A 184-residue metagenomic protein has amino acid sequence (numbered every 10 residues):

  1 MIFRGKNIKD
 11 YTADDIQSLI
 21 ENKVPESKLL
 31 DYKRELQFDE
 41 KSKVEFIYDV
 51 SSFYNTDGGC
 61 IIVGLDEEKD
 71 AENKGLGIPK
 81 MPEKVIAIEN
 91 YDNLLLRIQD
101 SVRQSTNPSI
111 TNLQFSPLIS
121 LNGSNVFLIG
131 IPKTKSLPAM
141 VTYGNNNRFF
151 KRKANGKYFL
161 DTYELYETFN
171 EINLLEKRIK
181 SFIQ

Functional and structural regions predicted by a protein language model:
M1-C60, D66-K74, T162-Q184: Bergerat-fold GHKL/Histidine-kinase-like ATPase
M1-F3, K33, F46, V50-T56 (+2 more regions): Short, Lys/Arg-enriched charge-dense amphipathic segments
K6, L65, L76-I78, N145 (+1 more regions): Intrinsically disordered, low-complexity regions
I8-D15, K43-E45, L94-I98, N107-N112 (+1 more regions): Short amphipathic alpha-helical surface micro-motifs
Y11, K41, E89, N93 (+2 more regions): Short coil/turn linker and secondary-structure boundary residues
Y32, V85, K151: Short clusters of hydrophobic/aromatic residues that line enzyme substrate/ligand-binding pockets
L65-L118, G123: A broadly used, surface-exposed interaction patch
S105-Q184: Mixed-charge intrinsically disordered linker/loop segments at interdomain junctions
